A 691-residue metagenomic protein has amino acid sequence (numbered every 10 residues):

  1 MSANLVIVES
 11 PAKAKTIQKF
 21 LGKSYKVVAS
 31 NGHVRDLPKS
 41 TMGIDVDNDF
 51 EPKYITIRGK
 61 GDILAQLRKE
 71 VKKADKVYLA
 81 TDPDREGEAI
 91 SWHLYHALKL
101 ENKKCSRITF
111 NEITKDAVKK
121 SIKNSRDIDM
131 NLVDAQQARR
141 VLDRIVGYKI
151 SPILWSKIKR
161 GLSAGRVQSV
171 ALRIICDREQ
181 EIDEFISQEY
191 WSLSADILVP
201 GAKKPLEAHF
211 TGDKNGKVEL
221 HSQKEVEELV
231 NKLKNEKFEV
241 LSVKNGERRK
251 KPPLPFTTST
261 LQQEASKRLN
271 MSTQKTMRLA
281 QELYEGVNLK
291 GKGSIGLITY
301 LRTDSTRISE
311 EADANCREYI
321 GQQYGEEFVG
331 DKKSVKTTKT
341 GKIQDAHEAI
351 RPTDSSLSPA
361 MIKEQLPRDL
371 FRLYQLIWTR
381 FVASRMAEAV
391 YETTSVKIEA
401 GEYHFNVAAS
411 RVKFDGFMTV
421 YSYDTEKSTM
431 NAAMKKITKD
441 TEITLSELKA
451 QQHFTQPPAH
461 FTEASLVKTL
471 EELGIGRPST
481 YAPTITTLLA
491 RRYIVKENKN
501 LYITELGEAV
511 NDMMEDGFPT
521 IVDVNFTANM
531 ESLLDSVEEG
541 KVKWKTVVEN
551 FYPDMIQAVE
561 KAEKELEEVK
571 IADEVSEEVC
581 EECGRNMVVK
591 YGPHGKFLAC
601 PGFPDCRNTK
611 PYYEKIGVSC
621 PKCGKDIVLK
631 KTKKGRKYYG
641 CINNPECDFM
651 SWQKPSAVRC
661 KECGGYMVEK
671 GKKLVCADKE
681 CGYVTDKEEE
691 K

Functional and structural regions predicted by a protein language model:
M1-R140, K149, G212, L220-Q223 (+2 more regions): Intrinsically disordered, low-complexity regulatory segments
S2, D82-P83, K159-S163, N245-L254 (+2 more regions): Conserved short loop/turn motifs at secondary-structure junctions
S2-N4, T16, K23-Y25, S151 (+5 more regions): Basic, low-complexity terminal or inter-domain segments flanking catalytic cores
T16-F20, Q66, A89-A97, A117-S121 (+9 more regions): Alpha-helical scaffold elements adjacent to nucleotide-binding pockets in ATP/GTP-utilizing enzyme cores
I113, A117-A195, G246: C-terminal or mid-to-C-terminal helical accessory/interaction module adjacent to the motor/catalytic core
R139-K149, V167, I197-V199, R248-T260 (+5 more regions): Core structural elements
G216-L254, T441: Metal- or metallocofactor-binding catalytic centers and their adjacent structured scaffolds across diverse enzyme
V240-V243, K251-A265, K292-L301, P457-T469: Short acidic, hydrophobic short linear motifs in intrinsically disordered regions
